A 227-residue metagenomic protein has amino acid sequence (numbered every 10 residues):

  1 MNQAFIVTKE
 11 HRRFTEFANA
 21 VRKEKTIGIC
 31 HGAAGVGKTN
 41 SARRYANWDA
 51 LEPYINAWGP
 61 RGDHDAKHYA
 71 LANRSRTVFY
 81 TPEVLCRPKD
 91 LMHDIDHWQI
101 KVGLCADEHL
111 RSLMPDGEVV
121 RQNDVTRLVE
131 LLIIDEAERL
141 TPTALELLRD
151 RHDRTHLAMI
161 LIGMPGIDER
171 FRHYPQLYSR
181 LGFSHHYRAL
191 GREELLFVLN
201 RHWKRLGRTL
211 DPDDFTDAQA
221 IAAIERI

Functional and structural regions predicted by a protein language model:
K9-R22: Pre-Walker A adenine-sensing motif
K25-A46: Walker A/P-loop nucleotide-binding motif
W48-D65, K101: Post-Walker A helix-loop "phosphate-sensing" segment adjacent to the P-loop in P-loop NTPases
H68-C105: Conserved NTP-binding/hydrolysis module of P-loop NTPases
H97-I100, I133, L145-L161: Conserved catalytic/switch belt of AAA+ P-loop NTPases
V119-T141: Conserved P-loop NTPase "ATPase switch" module shared by AAA+ and STAND
L140, R151-P175, H185-R188: Sensor-1/coupling segment of RecA-like P-loop NTPase cores
R170-I227: Helix-loop-helix "sensor" segment of P-loop NTPases
